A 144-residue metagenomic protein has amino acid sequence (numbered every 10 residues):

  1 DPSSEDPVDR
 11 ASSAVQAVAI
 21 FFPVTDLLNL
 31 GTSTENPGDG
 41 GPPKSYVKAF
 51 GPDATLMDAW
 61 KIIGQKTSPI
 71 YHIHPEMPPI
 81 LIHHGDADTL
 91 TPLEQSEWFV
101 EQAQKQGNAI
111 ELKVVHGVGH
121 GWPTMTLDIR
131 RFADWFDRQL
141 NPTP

Functional and structural regions predicted by a protein language model:
D1-E35: Primarily recognizes the serine-hydrolase "nucleophile elbow" in alpha/beta-hydrolase and SGNH/GDSL folds
S13-A17, M77-I80, Q106-E111, T143: Loop/turn elements at helix/coil->beta-strand transitions in domains of secreted/extracellular proteins
D26-L27, A87-T91, G121-W122: Acidic catalytic loop of the alpha/beta-hydrolase fold
N29-H72, P78, K105: Mobile cap/lid helix-loop segments that gate and shape the active-site cleft of serine hydrolases
E76, L81-H84, D88: Short beta-strand/loop motif that positions the catalytic acidic residue of the alpha/beta-hydrolase fold
T89-W98, M125: Conserved alpha/beta-hydrolase "acid-adjacent" motif
Q104-H120: Catalytic histidine neighborhood in serine/cysteine hydrolases with alpha/beta-hydrolase-type architecture
T126-P144: Catalytic active-site module of serine/aspartate enzymes centered on a nucleophile-bearing elbow/loop
